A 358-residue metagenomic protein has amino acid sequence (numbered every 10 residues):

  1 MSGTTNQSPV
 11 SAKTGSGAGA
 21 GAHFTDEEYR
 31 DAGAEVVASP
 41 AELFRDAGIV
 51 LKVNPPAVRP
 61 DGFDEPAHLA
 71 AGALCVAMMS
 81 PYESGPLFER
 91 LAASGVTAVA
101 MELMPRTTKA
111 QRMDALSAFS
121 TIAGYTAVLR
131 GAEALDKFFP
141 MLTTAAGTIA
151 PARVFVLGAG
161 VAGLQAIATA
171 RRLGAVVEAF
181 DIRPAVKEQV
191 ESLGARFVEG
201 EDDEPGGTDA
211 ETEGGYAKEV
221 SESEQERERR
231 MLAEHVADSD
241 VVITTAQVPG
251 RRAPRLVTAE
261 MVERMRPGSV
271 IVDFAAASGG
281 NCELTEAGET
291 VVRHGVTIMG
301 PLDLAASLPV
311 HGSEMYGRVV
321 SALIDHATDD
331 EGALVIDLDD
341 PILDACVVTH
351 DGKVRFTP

Functional and structural regions predicted by a protein language model:
M1-F24, P140-H235: Glycine-rich phosphate/diphosphate-binding loop of Rossmann-like nucleotide-binding domains
M1-R90: An N-terminal-biased, well-structured beta-alpha scaffold segment characteristic of Rossmann-like dinucleotide-binding
D26, F88, V128, A166-I167 (+2 more regions): Generic hydrophobic/aromatic pocket-lining and core-packing "Φ" positions
G33-G48, P55-P56, D209-V242, A246-A259 (+2 more regions): A structured beta-alpha segment of the ubiquitous adenosine-cofactor-binding alpha/beta core
P56-R153: Glycine/serine-rich phosphate-binding loop and adjoining beta1-alpha1 elements at the start of nucleotide-handling
H68-E102, V241-M299: ADP-ribose/adenylate-binding Rossmann-like module
E102-A145, A276, C282-P358: Adenosine-phosphate binding glycine-rich loop
